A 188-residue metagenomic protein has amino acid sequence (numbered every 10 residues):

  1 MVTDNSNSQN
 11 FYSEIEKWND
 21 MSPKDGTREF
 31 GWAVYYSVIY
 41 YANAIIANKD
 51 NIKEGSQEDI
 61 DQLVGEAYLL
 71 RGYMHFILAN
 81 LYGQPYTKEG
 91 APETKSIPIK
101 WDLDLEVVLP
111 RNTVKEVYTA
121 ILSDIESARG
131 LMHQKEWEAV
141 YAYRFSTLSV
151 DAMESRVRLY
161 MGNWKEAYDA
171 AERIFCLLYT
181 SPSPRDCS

Functional and structural regions predicted by a protein language model:
S8-Y82, N112, G130-M132, W137: Conserved, well-structured interaction surfaces
Y82-K115, T119: Short coil/linker segments at helix-helix boundaries
E172-C176: TPR/TPR-like (Sel1-like) alpha-helical repeat modules
Y179-S188: Single conserved hydrophobic/aromatic residue that forms the stacking wall/gate of nucleotide- or nucleobase-binding
